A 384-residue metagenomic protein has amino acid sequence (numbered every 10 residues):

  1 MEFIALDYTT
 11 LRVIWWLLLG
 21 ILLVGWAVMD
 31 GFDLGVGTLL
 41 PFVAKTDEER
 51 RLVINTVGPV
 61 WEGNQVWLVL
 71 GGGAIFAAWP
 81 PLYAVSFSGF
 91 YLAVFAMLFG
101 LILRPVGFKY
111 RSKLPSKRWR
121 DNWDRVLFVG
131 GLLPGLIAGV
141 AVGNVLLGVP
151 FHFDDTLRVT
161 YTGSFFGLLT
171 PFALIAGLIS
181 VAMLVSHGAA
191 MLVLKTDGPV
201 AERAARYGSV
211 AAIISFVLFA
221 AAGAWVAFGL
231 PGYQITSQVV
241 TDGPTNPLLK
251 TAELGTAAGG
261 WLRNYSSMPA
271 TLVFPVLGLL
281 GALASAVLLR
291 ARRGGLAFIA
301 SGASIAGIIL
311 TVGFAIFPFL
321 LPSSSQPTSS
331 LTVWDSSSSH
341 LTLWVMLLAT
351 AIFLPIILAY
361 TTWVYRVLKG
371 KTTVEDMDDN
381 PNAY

Functional and structural regions predicted by a protein language model:
M1-Q65, V69-G73: N-terminal signal-anchor module of multipass membrane proteins
M1-W16, F76-Y91, L146-L157, G163-P171: Helix-coil boundary and interhelical linker segments in multi-pass alpha-helical membrane proteins
E2, A252-T256, S323-L343: Short, membrane-exposed interhelical loops at transmembrane-helix boundaries
I4, L40-V53, A78-V85, P105-R125 (+3 more regions): Membrane-interfacial helix termini and the short, flexible loops that connect transmembrane helices in multi-pass
W15-W26, F87-L101, F128-L133, G167-V181 (+1 more regions): Alpha-helical transmembrane segments
V60-P134, G148-H152, S237-V240, Y265-S266: Membrane-interface helix-loop-helix modules in multi-pass inner-membrane proteins
K113-R290: Long, contiguous internal "core" modules enriched in hydrophobic/ aromatic residues
Q234-L248, A306-T328: Juxtamembrane non-transmembrane "cap" segments at the membrane-aqueous interface of multi-pass membrane proteins
